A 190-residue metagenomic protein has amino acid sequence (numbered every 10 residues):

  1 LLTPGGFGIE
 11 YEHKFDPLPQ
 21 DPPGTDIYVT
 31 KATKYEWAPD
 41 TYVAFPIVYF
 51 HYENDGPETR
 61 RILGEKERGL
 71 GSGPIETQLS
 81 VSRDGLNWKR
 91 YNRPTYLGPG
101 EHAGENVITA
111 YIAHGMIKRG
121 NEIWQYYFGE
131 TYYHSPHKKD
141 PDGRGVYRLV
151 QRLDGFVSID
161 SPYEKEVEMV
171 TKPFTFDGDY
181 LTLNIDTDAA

Functional and structural regions predicted by a protein language model:
L1-A190: Carbohydrate-active catalytic/glycan-binding domains of CAZyme proteins, especially the secreted or lumenal ectodomains
